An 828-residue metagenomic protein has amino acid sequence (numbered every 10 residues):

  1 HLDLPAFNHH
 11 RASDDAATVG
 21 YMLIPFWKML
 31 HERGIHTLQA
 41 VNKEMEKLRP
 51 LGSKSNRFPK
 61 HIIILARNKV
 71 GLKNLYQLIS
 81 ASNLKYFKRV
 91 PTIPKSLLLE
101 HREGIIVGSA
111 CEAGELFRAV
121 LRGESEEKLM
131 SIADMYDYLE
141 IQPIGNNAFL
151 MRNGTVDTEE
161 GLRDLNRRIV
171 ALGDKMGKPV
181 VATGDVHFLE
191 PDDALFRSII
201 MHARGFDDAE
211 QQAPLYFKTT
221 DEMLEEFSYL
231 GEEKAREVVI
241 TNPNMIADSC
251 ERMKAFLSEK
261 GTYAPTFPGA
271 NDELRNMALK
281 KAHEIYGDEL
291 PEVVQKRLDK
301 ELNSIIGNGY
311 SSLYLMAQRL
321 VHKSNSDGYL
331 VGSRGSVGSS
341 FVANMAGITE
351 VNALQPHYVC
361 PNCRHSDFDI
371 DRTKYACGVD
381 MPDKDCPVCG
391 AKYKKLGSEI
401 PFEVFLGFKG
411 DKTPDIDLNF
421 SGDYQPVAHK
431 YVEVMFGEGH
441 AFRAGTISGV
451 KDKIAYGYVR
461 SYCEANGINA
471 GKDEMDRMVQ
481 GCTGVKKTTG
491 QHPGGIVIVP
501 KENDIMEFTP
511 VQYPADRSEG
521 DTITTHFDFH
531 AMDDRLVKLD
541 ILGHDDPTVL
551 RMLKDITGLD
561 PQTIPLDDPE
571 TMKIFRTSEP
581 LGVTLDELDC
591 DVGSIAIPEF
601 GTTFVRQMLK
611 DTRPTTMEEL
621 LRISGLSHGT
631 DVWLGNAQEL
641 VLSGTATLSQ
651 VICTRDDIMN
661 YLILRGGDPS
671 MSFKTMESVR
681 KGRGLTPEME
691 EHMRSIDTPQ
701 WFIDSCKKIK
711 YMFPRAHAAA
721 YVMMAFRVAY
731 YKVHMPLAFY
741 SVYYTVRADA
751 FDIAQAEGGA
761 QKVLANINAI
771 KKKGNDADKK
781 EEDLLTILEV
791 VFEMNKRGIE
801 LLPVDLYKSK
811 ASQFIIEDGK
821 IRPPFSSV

Functional and structural regions predicted by a protein language model:
L2-E46, S249: Acidic, Mg2+-coordinating catalytic module of metal-dependent nucleases/exonucleases that use a two-metal-ion mechanism
N8, A12, K178-D192, S333-R334 (+1 more regions): Short acidic/histidine-rich active-site segments
L23-P25, G154-V156, D193-M201, A346-T349 (+1 more regions): Short low-complexity, flexible loop/linker segments enriched in glycine and/or proline with clustered acidic
K28, R49-F87: Hydrophobic or amphipathic alpha-helical targeting/insertion segments
H31-N56, G495-Y513: Common nucleic-acid-contacting/processivity interface regions adjacent to the catalytic cores of nucleic-acid enzymes
I62, A194-M277: Active-site or pore-adjacent capping/gating segments
V70-D193, N276, K280-M316: Domain-core and long-helix interface of multi-subunit machines
F188, I199, D207, P265-V828: Noncatalytic, beta-rich nucleic-acid-contacting surfaces in large DNA/RNA-processing enzymes
